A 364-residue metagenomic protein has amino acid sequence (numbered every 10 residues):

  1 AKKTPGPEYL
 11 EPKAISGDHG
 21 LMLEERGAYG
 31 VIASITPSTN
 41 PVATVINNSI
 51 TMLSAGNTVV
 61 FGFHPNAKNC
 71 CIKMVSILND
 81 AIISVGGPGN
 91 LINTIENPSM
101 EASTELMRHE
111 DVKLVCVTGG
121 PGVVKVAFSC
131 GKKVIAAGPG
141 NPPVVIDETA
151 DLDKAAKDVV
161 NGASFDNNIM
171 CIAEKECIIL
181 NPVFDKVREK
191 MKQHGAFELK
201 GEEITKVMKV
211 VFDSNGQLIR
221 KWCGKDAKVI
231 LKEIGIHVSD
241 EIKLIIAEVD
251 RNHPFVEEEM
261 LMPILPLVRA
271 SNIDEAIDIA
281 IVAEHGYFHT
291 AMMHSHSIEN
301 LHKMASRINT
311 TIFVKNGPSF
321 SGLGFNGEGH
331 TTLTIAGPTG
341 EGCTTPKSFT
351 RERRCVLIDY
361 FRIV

Functional and structural regions predicted by a protein language model:
A1-M22, Q193: N-terminal Rossmann-like NAD(P)+-binding subdomain of aldehyde/semialdehyde dehydrogenases
P12-K154: Rossmann-like NAD(P) dinucleotide-binding subdomain of oxidoreductase/dehydrogenase enzymes
I46, V124-R251: ALDH superfamily catalytic-core signature
V60-P65, I178, N316-G317: Short internal beta-strands
M107-E110, D151, F212-R220, E259 (+1 more regions): Short, surface-exposed amphipathic charged segments that create phosphate/polyanion-binding patches used for binding
H109, A137-P139, M170-A173, E258-P263 (+1 more regions): Short glycine-enriched loop/turn motifs at secondary-structure junctions
I236-V364: Conserved C-terminal structural/oligomerization subdomain of aldehyde/semialdehyde dehydrogenase
